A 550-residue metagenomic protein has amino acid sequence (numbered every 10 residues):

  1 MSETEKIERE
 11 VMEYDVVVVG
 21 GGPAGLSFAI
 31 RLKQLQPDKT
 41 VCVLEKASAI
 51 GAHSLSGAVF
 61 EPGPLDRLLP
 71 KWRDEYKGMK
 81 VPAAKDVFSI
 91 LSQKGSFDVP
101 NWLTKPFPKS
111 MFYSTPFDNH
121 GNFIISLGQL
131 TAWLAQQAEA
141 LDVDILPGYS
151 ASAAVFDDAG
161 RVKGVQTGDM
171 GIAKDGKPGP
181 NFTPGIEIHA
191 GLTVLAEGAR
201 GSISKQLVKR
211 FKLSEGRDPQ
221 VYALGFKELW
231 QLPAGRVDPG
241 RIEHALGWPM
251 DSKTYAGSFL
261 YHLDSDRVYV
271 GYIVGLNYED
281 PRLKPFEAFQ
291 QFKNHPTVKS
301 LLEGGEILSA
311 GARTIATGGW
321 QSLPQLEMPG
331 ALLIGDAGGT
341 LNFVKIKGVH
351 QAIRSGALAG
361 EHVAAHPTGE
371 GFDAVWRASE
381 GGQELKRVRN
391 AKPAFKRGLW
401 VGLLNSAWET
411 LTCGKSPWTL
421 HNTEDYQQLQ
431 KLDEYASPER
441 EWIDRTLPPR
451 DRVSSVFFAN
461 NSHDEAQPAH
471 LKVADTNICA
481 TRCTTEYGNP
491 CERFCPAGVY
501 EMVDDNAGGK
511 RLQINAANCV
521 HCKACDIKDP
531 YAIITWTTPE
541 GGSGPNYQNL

Functional and structural regions predicted by a protein language model:
Y14-C42: N-terminal Rossmann-like FAD-binding beta1-loop-alpha1 element of flavoenzymes
K46-S96: N-terminal FAD cofactor-binding segment of flavoenzymes
G128, W133, Q137-S300, L358: Predominantly flavin-linked oxidoreductase catalytic cores and closely associated redox partners
V268, S322-R377: Conserved mid-domain beta->alpha element of the FAD-binding
A312-F343, S455-A466, C479-F494, E501: FAD-binding beta-loop-beta segment adjacent to the flavin cofactor pocket
G339-K345, E361-L399, Q513-N515, P545: Active-site-proximal substrate-binding core of FAD-dependent oxidoreductases
F395-P449: C-terminal auxiliary extensions adjacent to catalytic cores
T485-I514, A524-N546: Iron-sulfur cluster-binding cysteine motifs and their immediate structural context in ferredoxin-like electron-transfer
